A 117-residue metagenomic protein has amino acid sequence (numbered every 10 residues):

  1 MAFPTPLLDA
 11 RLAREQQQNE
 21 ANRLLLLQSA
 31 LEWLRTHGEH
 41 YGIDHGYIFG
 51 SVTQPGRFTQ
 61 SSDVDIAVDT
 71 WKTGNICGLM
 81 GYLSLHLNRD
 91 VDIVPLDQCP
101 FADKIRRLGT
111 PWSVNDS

Functional and structural regions predicted by a protein language model:
M1-Y47, T53-Q60, T70-S117: Catalytic core of pol beta-like nucleotidyltransferases
